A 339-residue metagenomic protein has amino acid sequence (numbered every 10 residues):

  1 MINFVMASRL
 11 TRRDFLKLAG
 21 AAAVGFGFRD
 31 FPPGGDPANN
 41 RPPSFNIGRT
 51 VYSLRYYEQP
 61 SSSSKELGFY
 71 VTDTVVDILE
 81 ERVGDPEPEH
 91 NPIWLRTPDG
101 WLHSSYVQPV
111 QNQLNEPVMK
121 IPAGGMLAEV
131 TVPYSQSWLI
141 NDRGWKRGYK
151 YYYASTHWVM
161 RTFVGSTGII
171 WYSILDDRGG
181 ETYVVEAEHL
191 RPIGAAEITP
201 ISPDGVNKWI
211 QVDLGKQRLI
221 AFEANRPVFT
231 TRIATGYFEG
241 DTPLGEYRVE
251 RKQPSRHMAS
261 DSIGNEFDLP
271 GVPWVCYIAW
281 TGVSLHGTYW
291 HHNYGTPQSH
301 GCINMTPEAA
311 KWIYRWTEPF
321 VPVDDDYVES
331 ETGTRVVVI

Functional and structural regions predicted by a protein language model:
M1-D14, A21-V24, G35-D36: N-terminal secretory signal peptides
G20-F26, P32-Q59, F69-T72, V110-W145 (+2 more regions): SH3-family beta-barrel domains
G35-N40, L95-E129, L175-G205: Boundary regions of SH3-family modules and the immediately adjacent low-complexity/disordered segments in eukaryotic
G68-V71, L95, Q217, E308-R315: Solvent-exposed, polar/charged alpha-helical surfaces in well-ordered, non-transmembrane soluble domains, broadly
Y70-P109, Y152-E188: SH3/SH3-like beta-barrel superfamily modules
E81, G100-L102, D177-G179, L190 (+7 more regions): Solvent-exposed coil/turn segments that connect beta secondary-structure elements in extracytoplasmic/periplasmic
T162-P243: Cell wall/extracellular polymer interaction/catalysis modules
P203-G205, F229, F238-E246, R251 (+1 more regions): Exported/periplasmic cell-wall-interacting domains
